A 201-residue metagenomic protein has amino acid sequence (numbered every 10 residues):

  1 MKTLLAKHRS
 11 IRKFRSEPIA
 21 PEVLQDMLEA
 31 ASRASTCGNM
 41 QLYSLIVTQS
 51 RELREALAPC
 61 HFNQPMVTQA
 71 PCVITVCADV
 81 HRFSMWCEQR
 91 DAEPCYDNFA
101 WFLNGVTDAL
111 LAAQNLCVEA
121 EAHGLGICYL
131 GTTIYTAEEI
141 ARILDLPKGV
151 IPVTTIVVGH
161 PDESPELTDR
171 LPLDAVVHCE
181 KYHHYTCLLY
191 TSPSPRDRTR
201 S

Functional and structural regions predicted by a protein language model:
K2, P21-E29, E55: Short amphipathic alpha-helical segments
K2-E17: Generic N-terminal amphipathic, Lys/Arg-enriched alpha-helix
H8, M27-R33, I74, D97-I143: Small-aliphatic-rich amphipathic alpha-helix that forms the alpha element of a beta-alpha
K13-R15, S44, G126-L130: Short catalytic-loop micro-motif centered on adjacent basic/acidic residues
V23, A34-N39: N-terminal glycine-rich anion-binding loops that anchor highly charged ligand groups
M40-L110: Glycine/small-residue-rich phosphate/adenosyl-binding loop
L130-L188: A contiguous pocket-lining binding segment that forms or flanks enzyme active sites
Y190-S201: Single conserved hydrophobic/aromatic residue that forms the stacking wall/gate of nucleotide- or nucleobase-binding
